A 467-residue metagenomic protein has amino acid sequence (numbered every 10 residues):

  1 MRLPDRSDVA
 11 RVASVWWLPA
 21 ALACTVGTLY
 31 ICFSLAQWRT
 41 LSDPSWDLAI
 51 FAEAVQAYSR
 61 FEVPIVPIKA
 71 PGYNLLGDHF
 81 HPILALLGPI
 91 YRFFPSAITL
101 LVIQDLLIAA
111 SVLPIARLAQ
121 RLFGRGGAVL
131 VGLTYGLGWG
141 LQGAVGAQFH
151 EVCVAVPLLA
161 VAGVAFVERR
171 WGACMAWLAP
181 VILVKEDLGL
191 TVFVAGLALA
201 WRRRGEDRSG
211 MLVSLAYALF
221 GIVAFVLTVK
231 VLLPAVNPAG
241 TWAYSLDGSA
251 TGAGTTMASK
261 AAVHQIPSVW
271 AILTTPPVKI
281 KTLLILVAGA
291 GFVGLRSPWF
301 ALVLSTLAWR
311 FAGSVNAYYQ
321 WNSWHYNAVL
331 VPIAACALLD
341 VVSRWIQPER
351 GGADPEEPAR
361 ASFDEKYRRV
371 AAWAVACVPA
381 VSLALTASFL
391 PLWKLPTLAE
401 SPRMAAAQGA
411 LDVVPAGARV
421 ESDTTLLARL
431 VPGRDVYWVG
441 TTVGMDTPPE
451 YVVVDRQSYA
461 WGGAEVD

Functional and structural regions predicted by a protein language model:
M1-C32, W171, L212-Y217: Start-transfer (signal-anchor) and selected internal transmembrane alpha helices of multi-pass inner/ER membrane
R2-S7, T191-I222: Perimembrane helix-loop-helix junctions
A20-C24, G126, A218-I222, W345-A387: Signature aromatic-anchored transmembrane alpha helix within multi-pass, membrane-resident enzymes that catalyze glycan
I50-N74, P82-I83, G205: Extracytosolic helix-loop segments that constitute the early lumenal/periplasmic catalytic or substrate-binding loops
I98-L122: Transmembrane-helix motifs of polytopic, lipid-linked glycan transferases
P114-R117, T134, C153-W177, V192 (+1 more regions): Specific aromatic-rich, kink-prone transmembrane helix
A271, T275-L307: Hydrophobic, aromatic-rich transmembrane alpha-helices and their immediate juxtamembrane boundary segments
A301-A361: Hydrophobic/aromatic-rich transmembrane helices and adjacent perimembrane loops
